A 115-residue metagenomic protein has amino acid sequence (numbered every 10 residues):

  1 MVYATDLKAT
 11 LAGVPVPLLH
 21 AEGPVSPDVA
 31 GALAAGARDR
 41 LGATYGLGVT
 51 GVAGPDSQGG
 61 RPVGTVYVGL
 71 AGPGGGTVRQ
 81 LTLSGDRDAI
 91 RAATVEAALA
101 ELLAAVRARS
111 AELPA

Functional and structural regions predicted by a protein language model:
M1-A115: Short alpha-helical segments enriched in small residues
